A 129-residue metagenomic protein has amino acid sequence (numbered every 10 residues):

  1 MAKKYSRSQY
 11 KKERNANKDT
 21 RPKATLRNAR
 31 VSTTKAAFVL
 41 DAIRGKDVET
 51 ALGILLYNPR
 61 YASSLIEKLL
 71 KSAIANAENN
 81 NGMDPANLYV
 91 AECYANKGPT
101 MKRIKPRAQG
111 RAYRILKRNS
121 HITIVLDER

Functional and structural regions predicted by a protein language model:
M1-A2, I115: Generic N-terminal leader/processing signal
A2-A95, H121-R129: Ribosome large-subunit tunnel/peptidyl-transferase-proximal elements
G98-R129: Strongly charged
